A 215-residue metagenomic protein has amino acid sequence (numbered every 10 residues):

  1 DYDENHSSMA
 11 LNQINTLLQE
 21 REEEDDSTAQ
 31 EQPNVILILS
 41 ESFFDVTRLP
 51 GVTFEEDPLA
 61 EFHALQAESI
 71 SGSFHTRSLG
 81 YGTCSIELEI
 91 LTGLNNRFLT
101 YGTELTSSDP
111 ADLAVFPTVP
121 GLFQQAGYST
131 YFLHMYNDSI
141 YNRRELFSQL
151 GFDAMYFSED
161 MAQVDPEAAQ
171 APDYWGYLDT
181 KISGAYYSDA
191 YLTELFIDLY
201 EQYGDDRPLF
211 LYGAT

Functional and structural regions predicted by a protein language model:
E4: Conserved functional hotspots at enzyme active or ligand-binding sites that engage polyanionic ligands
N12-P33, L37-S40, D45-T215: Solvent-exposed soluble domains appended to multi-pass membrane proteins
